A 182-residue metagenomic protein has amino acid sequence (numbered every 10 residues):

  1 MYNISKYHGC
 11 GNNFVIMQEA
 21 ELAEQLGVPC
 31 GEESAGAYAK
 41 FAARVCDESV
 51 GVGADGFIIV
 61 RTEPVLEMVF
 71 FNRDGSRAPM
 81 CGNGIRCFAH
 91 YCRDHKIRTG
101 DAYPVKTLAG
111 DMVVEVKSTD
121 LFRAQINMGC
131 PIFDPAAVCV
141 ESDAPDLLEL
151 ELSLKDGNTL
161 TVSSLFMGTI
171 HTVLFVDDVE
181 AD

Functional and structural regions predicted by a protein language model:
M1-D120, T172-D182: A glycine-rich beta-to-alpha transition motif near the start of alpha/beta enzyme domains, typified by
I97, T107-E180: ATP-dependent small-molecule kinase catalytic core of the GHMP/sugar-kinase superfamily and closely related
